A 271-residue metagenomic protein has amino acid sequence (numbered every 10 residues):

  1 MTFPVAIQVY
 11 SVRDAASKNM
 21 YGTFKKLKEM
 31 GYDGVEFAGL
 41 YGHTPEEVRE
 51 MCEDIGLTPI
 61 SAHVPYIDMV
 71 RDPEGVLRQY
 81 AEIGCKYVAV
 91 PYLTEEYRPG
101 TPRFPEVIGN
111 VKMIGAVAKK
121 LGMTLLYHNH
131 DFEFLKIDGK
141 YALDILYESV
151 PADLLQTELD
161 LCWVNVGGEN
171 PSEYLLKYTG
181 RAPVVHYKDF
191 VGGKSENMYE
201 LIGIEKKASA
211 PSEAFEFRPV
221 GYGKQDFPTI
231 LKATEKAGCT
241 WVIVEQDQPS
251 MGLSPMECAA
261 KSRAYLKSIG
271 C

Functional and structural regions predicted by a protein language model:
M1-Y87, Q156, K232, A260-C271: N-terminal pre-domain/capping segments
V12-K18, G34-E47, V64-D72, E95-P99 (+5 more regions): Acidic-and-aromatic substrate-binding clefts and catalytic sites of carbohydrate-active enzymes
K25, G34, Y66-T157, K177 (+1 more regions): Active-site acidic/histidine proton-transfer and metal-coordination neighborhood in alpha/beta enzyme cores
E36, S61, A89, L126 (+3 more regions): Conserved beta-strand positions in the central sheet of alpha/beta enzyme cores
K120-K224: Acidic/histidine-rich catalytic cores of soluble enzymes
Y222-E235: A short, acidic, amphipathic alpha-helical segment used as a generic capping/interface helix at domain edges
W241-S268: C-terminal/domain-terminus segments
